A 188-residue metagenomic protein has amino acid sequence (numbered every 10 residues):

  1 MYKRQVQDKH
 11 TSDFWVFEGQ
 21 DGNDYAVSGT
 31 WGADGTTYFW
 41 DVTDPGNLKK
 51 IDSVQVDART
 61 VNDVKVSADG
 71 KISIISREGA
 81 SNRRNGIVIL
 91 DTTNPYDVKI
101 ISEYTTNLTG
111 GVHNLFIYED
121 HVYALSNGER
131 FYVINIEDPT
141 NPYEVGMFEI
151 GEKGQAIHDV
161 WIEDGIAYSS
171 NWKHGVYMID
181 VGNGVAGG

Functional and structural regions predicted by a protein language model:
K3-G188: Feature marking well-ordered beta-strand scaffolds used for ligand recognition
